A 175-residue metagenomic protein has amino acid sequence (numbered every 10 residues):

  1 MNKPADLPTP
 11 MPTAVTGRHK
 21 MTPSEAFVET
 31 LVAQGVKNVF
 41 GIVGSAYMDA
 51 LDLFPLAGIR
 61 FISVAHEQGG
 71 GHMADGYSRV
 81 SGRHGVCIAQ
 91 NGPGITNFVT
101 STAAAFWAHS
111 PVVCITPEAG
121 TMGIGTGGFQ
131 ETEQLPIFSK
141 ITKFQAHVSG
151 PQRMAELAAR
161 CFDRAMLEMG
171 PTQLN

Functional and structural regions predicted by a protein language model:
N2-N175: N-terminal alpha/beta PP-like core and its mobile active-site loop of ThDP/TPP-dependent enzymes
